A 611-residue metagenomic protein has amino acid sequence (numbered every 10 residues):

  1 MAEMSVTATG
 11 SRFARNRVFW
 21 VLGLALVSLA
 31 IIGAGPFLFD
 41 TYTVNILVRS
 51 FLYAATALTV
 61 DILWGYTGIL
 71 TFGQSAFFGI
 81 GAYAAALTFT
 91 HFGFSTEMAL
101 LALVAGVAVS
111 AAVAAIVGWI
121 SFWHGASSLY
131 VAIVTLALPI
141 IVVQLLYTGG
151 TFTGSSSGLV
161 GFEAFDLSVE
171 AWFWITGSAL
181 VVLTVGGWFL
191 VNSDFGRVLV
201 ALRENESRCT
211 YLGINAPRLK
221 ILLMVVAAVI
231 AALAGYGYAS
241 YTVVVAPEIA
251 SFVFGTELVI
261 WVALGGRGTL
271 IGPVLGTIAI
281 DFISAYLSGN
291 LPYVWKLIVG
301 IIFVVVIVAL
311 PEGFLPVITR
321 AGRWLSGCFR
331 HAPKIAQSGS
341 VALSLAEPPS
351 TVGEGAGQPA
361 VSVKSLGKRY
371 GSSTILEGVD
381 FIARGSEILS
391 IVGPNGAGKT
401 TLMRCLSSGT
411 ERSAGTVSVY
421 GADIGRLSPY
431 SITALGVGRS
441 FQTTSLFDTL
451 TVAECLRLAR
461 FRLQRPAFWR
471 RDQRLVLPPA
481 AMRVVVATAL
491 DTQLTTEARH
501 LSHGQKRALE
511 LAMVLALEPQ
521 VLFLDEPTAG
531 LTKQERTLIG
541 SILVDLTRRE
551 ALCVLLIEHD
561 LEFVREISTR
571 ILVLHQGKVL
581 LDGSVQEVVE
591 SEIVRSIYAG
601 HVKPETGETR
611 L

Functional and structural regions predicted by a protein language model:
A2-G339: Transmembrane alpha-helices and adjacent helix-loop boundaries
V392-P394: The feature captures the beta-strand-to-loop junction immediately N-terminal to the Walker
S407: Helix-to-loop junction immediately C-terminal to a conserved catalytic motif
G415-A422, L435: Conserved ABC transporter NBD signature motif
L522-E526: Catalytic Walker B motif of ABC-type/P-loop ATPase nucleotide-binding domains
V564-E566: A short, surface-exposed alpha-helical micro-motif characterized by mixed small hydrophobic and charged/polar residues
